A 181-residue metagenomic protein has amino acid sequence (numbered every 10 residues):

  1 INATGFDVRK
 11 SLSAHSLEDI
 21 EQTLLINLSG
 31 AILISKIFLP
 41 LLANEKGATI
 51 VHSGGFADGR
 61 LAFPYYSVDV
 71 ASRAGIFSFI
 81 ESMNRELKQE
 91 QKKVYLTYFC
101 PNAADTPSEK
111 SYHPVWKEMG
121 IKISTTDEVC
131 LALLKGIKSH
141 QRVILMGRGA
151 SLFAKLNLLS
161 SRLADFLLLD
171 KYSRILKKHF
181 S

Functional and structural regions predicted by a protein language model:
I1, I34-F38, L42, F79-I80: Hydrophobic positions on the long internal alpha-helix of Rossmann-like NAD(P)-dependent oxidoreductase domains
A3-V8: Conserved NAD(P)H cofactor-binding loop of Rossmann-fold oxidoreductase domains
S11-L12, S16-L24: Substrate-binding pocket helix/loop in short-chain dehydrogenase/reductase
T23, I32, D69: Catalytic tyrosine of NAD(P)H-dependent dehydrogenase/reductases that use a Tyr as the general acid/base
L42-G55, Q91-Y95: Active-site loop of short-chain dehydrogenase/reductase
V51-G75, E81, R85-Q89: Catalytic loop of short-chain dehydrogenase/reductase
E86-R148: SDR active-site lid
